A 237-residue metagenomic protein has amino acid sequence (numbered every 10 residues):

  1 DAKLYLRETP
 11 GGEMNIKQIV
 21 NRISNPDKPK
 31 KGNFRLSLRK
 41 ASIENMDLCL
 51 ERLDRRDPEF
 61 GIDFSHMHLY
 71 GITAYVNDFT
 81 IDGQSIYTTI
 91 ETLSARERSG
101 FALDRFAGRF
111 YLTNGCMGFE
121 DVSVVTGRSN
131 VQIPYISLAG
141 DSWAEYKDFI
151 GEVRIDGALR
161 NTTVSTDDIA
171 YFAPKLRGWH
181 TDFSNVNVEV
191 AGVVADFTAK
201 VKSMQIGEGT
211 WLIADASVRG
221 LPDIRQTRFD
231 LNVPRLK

Functional and structural regions predicted by a protein language model:
D1-G83, T126-D141, Y146-K175: Secondary-structure transition motifs
L4, M14, I86, M117-G118 (+2 more regions): Hydrophobic residues embedded in beta-strands of well-ordered beta-sheets
D47, T73, A107, Y135 (+2 more regions): Membrane-embedded beta-strand positions in outer-membrane beta-barrel channels/transporters
E59-N114, G157-A195, I224, D230-K237: Beta-propeller and related beta-repeat scaffolds in trafficking/envelope systems
I90-L93, C116-S123, D196-M204: Transmembrane beta-strand segments that form the barrel wall of outer-membrane beta-barrel proteins
E97-L103, T126-N130, Q205-L212: Solvent-exposed loop/turn segments connecting transmembrane beta-strands in outer-membrane beta-barrel proteins
N114-G118, N130-V131, V194-F197, G209-W211: Coil-to-beta-strand transition motifs
V124-G127, L159-N161, M204-G207, P234-R235: Short, solvent-exposed aromatic-acidic interface loops
